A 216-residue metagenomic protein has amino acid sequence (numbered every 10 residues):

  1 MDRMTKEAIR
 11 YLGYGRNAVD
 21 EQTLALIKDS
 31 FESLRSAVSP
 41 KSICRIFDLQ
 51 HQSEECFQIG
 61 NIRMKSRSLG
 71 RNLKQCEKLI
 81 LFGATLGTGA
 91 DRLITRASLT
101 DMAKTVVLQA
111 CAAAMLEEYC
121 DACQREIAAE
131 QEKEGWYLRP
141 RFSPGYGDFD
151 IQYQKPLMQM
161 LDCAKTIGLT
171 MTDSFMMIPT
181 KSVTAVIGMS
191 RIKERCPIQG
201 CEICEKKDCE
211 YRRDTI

Functional and structural regions predicted by a protein language model:
M1-L108: Active-site helix-to-loop segments that bind/position phosphate- or nucleotide-bearing substrates and donors across
Q22-A25, D29, A114, E118 (+1 more regions): Conserved active-site and cofactor/substrate-binding residues in soluble primary-metabolism enzymes
F31-V38, I127, Q131, E205-D208: Structural signal for hydrophobic packing residues in well-ordered secondary-structure cores of soluble enzyme domains
P40-L49, I127-F142, T215: Flexible, glycine/charged-enriched surface loops at secondary-structure junctions
R67-R71, I203, D208-I216: Metal/cofactor-centered catalytic core regions of large enzymes
L86, E134-E210: Short terminal or interdomain "cap/linker" segment that borders an active site or interface and mediates
A90-R92, M115, D148-I151: Short, well-ordered, mixed-charge alpha-helical segments that flank or form enzyme active sites
A103-R125: Compact, glycine/acidic-enriched structural inserts
